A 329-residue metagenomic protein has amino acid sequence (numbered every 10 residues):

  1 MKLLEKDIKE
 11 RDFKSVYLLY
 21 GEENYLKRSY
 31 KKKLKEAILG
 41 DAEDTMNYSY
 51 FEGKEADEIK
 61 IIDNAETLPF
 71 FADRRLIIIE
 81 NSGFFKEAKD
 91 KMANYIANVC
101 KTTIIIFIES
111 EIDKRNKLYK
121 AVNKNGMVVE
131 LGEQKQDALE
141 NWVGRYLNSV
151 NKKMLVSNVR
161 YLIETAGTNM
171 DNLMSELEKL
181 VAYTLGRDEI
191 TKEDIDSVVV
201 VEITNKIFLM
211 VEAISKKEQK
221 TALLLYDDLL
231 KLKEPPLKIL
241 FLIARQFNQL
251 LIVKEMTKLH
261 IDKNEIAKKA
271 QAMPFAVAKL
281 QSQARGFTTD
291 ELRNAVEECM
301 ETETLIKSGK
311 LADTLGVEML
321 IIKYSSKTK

Functional and structural regions predicted by a protein language model:
M1-K329: Conserved beta/loop motifs at nucleotide-recognition and modification sites
